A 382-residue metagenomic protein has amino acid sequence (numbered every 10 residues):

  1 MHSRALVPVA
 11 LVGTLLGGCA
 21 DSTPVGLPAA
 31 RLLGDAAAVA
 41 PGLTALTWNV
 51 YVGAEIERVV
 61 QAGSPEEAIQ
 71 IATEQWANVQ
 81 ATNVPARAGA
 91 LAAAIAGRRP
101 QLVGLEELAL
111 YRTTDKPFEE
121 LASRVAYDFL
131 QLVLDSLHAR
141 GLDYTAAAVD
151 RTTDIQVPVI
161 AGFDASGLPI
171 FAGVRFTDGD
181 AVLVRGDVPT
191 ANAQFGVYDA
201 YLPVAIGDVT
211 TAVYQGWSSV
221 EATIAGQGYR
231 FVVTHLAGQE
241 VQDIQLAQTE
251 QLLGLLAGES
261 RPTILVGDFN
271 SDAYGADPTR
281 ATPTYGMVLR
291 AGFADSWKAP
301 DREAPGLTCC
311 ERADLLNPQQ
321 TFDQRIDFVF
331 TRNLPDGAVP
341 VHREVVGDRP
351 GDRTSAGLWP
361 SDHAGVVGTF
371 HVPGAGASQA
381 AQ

Functional and structural regions predicted by a protein language model:
M1-P8: Bacterial N-terminal signal peptides that target proteins for export
L15-G18: C-terminal motif of bacterial Sec signal peptides marking the signal peptidase cleavage site
A20-A161, L246, P373-Q382: N-terminal, active-site-proximal structural segment of metallo-dependent hydrolase catalytic domains
D21-L32, D187-Q194, Q242-D243, E250 (+2 more regions): Metal-dependent phosphoester-hydrolase catalytic domains
L43-V50, R87, L91-P117, L183 (+7 more regions): Active-site beta-strand/loop signature of hydrolases that rely on acidic residues for catalysis
V50-A54, L108-R112, R151-I155, V188-P189 (+4 more regions): Solvent-exposed loop/turn segments at secondary-structure junctions within structured extracellular/periplasmic domains
P65-T82, A122-R124, I155-A172, F195-T210 (+4 more regions): Surface-exposed intrinsically disordered loops and tails
L137-H138, A146-Y229, V233, A338 (+1 more regions): A well-ordered secondary-structure block
